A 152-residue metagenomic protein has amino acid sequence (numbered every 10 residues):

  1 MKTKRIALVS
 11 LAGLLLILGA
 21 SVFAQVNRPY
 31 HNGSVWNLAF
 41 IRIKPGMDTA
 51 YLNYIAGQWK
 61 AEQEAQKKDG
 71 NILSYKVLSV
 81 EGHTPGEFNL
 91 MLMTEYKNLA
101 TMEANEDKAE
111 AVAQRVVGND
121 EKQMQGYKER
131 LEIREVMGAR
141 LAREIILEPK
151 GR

Functional and structural regions predicted by a protein language model:
M1-R5: Positively charged n-region of N-terminal signal peptides that target proteins for export
S10-G19: Bacterial N-terminal signal peptides
F23-Q25: Boundary of Sec targeting at the N-terminus
N27-Y30, A61, A65-L73, M93-R143: An amphipathic, aromatic/His-enriched active-site/gating alpha helix that lines ligand/cofactor pockets
P29-G33, H83-F88, E132: Extracellular/periplasmic catalytic domains that process cell-envelope and extracellular macromolecules
H31-G46, L90: Acidic/histidine-rich, surface-exposed loop or edge segments in extracytoplasmic proteins
K44-M91: N-terminal, post-signal-peptide region of Sec/Tat-exported proteins
G82-P85, E103-A104, R140-R152: A beta-strand edge to alpha-helix "cap/lid" segment located at domain peripheries
